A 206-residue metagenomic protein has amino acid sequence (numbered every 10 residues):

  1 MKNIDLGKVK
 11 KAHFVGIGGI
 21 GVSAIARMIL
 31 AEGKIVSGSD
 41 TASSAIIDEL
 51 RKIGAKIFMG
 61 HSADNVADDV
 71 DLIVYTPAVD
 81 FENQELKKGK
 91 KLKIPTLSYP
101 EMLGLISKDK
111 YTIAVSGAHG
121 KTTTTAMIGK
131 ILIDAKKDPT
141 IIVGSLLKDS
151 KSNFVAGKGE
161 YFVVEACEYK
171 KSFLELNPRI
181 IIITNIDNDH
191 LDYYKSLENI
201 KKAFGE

Functional and structural regions predicted by a protein language model:
M1-K56, D69, I73, K91-I94 (+1 more regions): ATP-dependent carboxylate-amine ligase
I4-D5, M28-A31, R51, D64-V66 (+1 more regions): Phosphate-binding loop of NTP-binding sites
V15-S23, S37, M59, S116-H119 (+2 more regions): Short glycine-rich loop/turn motifs that provide flexible caps or phosphate-binding loops at active sites
D40, G60-H61, Y99-P100: Short beta->alpha connector loops at strand-helix junctions that form conserved, small/polar/Pro-enriched
F58, V74, I182: Short, conserved beta-strand segments within well-ordered enzyme catalytic domains that often line or immediately flank
